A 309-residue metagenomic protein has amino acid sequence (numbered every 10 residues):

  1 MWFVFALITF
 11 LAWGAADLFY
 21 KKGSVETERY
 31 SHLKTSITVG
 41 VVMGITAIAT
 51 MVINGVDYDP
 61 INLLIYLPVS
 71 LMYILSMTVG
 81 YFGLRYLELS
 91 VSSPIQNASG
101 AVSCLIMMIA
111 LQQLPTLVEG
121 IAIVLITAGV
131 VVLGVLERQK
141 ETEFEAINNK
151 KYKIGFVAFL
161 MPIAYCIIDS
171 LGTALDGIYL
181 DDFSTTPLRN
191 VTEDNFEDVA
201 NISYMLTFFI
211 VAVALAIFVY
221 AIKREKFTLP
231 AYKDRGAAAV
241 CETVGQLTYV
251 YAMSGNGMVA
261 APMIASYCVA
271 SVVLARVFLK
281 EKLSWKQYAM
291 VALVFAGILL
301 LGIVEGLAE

Functional and structural regions predicted by a protein language model:
W2-T9, T38, I48-M51, G55-V79 (+2 more regions): Loop-to-transmembrane-helix transition segments
G14, L18, I48, S70 (+11 more regions): Hydrophobic/small/kink-forming positions within alpha-helical transmembrane segments of polytopic membrane proteins
A15-V42, I168-I210: Juxtamembrane helix-loop-helix junctions in multi-pass membrane proteins
G23, T35, G83, E88 (+5 more regions): Hydrophobic/aromatic residues within transmembrane alpha-helices of multi-pass small-molecule transporters
T27-L33, V79-I95, L247-S266: Structural motif at transmembrane-helix junctions in multi-pass transporters
V41-T46, I95-I109, I210, A214 (+3 more regions): Alpha-helical transmembrane segments of compact multi-pass small-molecule transporters, enriched in specific families
V42-A47, C104-M108, V118-R138, K286-E305: Hydrophobic transmembrane alpha-helices of multi-pass small-molecule transport proteins
D182, S254, L299-E309: Juxtamembrane boundary at the C-terminal end of a transmembrane helix
